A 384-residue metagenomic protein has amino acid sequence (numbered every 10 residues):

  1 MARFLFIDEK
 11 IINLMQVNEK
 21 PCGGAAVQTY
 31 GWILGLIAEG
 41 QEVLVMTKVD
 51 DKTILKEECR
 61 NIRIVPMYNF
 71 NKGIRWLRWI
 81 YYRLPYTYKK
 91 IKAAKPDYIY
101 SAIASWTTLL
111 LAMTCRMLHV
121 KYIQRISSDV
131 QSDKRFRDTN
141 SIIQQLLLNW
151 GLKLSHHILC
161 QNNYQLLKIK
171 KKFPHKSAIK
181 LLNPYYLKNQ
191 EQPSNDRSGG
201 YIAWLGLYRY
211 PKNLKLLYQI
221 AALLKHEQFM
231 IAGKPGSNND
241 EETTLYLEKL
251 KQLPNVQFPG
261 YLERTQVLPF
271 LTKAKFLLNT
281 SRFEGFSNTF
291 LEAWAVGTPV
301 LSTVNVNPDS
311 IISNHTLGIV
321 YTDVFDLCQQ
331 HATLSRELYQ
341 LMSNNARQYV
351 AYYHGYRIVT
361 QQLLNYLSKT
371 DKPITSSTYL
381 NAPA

Functional and structural regions predicted by a protein language model:
M1-D51, A222, T378-A384: N-terminal subdomain of nucleotide-sugar transferases
Y82, K121, Q131-W150, L154: Nucleotide-sugar donor phosphate/pyrophosphate-binding loop at the beta->alpha transition of glycosyltransferases
I99-L118: An aromatic- and histidine-rich active-site surface loop
L148-E191: Donor nucleotide-sugar binding/catalytic pocket of nucleotide-sugar-dependent glycosyltransferases
S194-K212, Y218-L224, F229-A232: Conserved donor-binding/catalytic core segment of Leloir-type glycosyltransferases
T243-T265: Nucleotide-activated donor-binding/catalytic signature segment of Leloir-type glycosyltransferases, i.e., the conserved
R282: Aromatic "clamp/platform" in nucleotide-sugar-dependent glycosyltransferases that forms part of the donor/acceptor
P299-T303: Short hydrophobic beta-strand element within catalytic cores of glycosyltransferases and related nucleotide-activated
